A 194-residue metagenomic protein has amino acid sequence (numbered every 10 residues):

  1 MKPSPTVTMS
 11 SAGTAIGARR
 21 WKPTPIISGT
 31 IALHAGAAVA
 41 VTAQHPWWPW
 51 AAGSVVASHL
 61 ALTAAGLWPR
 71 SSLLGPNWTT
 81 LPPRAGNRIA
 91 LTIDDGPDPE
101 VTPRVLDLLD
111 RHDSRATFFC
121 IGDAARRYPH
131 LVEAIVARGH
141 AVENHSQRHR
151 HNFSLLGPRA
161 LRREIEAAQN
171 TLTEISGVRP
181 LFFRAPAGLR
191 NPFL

Functional and structural regions predicted by a protein language model:
M1-L91, P103, D107-T117, Y128-H130: Terminal accessory/targeting
T63-L156, A160, E164-A167, T171 (+1 more regions): Active-site beta->alpha N-cap acidic-glycine motif
P158, F182-L194: Histidine/lysine/aspartate-rich catalytic loop segments that bind and position anionic ligands
